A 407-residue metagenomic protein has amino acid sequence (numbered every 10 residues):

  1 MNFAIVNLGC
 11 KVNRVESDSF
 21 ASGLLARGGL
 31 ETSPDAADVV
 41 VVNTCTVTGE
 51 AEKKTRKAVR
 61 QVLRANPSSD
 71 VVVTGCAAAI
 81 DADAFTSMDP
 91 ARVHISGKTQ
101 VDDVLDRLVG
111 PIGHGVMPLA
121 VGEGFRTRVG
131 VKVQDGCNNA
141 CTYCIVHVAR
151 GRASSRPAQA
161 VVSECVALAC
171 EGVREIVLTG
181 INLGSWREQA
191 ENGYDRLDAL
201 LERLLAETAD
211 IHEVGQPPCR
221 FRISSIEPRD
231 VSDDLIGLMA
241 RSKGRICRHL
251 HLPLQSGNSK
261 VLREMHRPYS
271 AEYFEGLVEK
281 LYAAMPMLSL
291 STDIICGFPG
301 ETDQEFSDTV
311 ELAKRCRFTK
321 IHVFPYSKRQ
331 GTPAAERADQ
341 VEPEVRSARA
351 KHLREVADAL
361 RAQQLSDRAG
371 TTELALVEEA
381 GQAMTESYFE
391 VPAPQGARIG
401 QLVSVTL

Functional and structural regions predicted by a protein language model:
M1-W186, G237, L250, E272-A283 (+3 more regions): Proteins enriched for Cys/Gly/acidic motifs involved in redox and nucleic-acid/cofactor modification
N7, G180, S225, L254-S256 (+6 more regions): Active-site proximal loops enriched in glycine and acidic residues that flank catalytic Cys/His/Asp and coordinate
C10, W186-E213, E264-M265, K328-A359: Radical SAM enzyme [4Fe-4S]-AdoMet core and its adjacent flexible, acidic and glycine-rich loops/tails across
V71-V72, I80-D81, C170-D303: Conserved SAM/AdoMet-binding glycine-rich loop
D102, N139, G184, S259-K260 (+2 more regions): Glycine-centered loop/turn positions within well-structured domains that cap or flank conserved ligand/cofactor-binding
L252, D293, A313, I321 (+3 more regions): Hydrophobic, well-ordered secondary-structure elements that form the walls of internal hydrophobic environments
E301, R317-F318: Contiguous mid-protein beta-loop-alpha structural module that forms a pocket-lining wall or clamp of enzyme active
E336-L407: Terminal RNA-binding accessory module
